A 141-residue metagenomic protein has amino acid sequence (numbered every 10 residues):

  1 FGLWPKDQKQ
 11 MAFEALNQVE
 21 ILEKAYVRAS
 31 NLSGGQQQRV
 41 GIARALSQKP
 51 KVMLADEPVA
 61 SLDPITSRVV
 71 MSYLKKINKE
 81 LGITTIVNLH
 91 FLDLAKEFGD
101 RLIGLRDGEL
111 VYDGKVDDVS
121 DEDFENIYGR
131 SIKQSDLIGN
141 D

Functional and structural regions predicted by a protein language model:
W4-K24: Conserved ABC ATPase "signature" region
R28-L32, Q36: Conserved ABC ATPase signature
K49: Conserved catalytic motifs of ABC-family nucleotide-binding domains
M53-D56: Catalytic Walker B motif of ABC-type/P-loop ATPase nucleotide-binding domains
P64-T66: Helix N-cap at the start of a conserved alpha-helix in ABC-type nucleotide-binding domains
L89-H90: H-loop/switch region of ABC-family ATPase nucleotide-binding domains
